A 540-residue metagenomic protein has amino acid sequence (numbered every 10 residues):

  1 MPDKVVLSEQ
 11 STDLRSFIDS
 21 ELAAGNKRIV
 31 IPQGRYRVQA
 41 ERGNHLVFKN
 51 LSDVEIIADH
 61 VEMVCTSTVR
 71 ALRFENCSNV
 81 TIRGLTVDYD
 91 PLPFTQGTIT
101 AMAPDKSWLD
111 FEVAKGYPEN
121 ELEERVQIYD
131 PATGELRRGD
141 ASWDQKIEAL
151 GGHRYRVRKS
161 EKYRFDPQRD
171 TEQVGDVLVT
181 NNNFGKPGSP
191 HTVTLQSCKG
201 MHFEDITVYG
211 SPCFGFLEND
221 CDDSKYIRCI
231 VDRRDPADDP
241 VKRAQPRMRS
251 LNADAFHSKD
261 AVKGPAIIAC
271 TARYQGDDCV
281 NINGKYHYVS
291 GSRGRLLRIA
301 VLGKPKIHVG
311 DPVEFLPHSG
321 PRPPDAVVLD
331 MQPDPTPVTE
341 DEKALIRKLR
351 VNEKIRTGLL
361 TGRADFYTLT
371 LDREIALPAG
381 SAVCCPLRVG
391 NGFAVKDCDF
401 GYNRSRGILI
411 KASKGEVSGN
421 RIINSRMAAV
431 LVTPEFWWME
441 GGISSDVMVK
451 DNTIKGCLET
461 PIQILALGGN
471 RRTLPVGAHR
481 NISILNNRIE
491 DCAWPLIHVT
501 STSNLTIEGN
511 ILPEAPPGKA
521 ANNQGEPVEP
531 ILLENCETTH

Functional and structural regions predicted by a protein language model:
P2-I29: Acidic Gly/Asp/Thr-rich repetitive segments characteristic of extracellular carbohydrate-active and adhesion proteins
R15-L22, R37-E55, V64-R83, D88-W108 (+9 more regions): Extracellular beta-strand-rich solenoid/capping regions of secreted or surface-exposed proteins that bind or remodel
K27, G34, N44, S52-V54 (+22 more regions): The right-handed parallel beta-helix/beta-solenoid scaffold, focusing on the short coil/turn and N-cap positions
A40-G43, C65-A71, P91-T95, P190-T192 (+10 more regions): Short glycine/acidic-rich loop motifs that flank beta-strands on beta-rich extracellular proteins
C65, Y89-D90, T100, E112-H153 (+1 more regions): Ser/Thr/Gly-rich low-complexity blocks that favor extended beta-strand/coil architectures
D144, E148-S189, P335-F393, G401: Small/polar beta-strand repeat architecture
Q168-R243, S258, P265, C270-T271 (+2 more regions): Alpha-solenoid helical-repeat scaffolds
